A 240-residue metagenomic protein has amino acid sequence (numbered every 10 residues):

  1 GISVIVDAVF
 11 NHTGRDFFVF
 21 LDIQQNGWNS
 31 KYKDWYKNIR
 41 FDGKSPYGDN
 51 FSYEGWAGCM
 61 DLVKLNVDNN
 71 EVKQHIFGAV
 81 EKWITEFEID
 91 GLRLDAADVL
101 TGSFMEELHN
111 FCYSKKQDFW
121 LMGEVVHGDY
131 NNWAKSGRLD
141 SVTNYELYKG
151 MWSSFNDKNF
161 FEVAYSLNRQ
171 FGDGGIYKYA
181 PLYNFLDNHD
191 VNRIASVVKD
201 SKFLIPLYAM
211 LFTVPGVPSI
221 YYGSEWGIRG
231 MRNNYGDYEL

Functional and structural regions predicted by a protein language model:
G1-E81, E86, L108-S114, N131: Substrate-binding/active-site clefts of carbohydrate-active enzymes
I2-I5, E88-G91, K116-W120, A180 (+1 more regions): Loop/turn elements at helix/coil->beta-strand transitions in domains of secreted/extracellular proteins
R15, G58-K73, D90-V99, Y148-K158 (+1 more regions): The substrate-binding groove and active-site-proximal loops of carbohydrate-active enzymes, especially glycoside
F20, Q24-G27, A79-E81, T85 (+5 more regions): Active-site-proximal helices and loops of the catalytic beta/alpha 8
I84, N188-D190: Catalytic grooves of carbohydrate-active enzymes
F87-E88, F185: Short loop/turn motifs at secondary-structure junctions
L204-P206: Conserved interdomain hinge at the start of the Helicase C-terminal
Y208-R229: Substrate-binding cleft of secreted/luminal carbohydrate-active enzymes
